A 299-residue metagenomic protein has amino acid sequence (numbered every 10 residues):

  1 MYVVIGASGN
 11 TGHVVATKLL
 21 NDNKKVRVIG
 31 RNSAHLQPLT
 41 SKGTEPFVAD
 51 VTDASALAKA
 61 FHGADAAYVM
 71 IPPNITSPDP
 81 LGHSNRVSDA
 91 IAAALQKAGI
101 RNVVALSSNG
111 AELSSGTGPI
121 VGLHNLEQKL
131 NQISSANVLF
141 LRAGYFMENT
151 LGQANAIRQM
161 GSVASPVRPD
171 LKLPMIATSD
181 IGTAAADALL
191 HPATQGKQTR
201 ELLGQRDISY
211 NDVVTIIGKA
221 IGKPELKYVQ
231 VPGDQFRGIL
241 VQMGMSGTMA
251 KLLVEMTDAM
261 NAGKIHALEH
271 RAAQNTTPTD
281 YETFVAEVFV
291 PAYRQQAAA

Functional and structural regions predicted by a protein language model:
M1-R27, R31-P38, T52-S55, H62 (+5 more regions): Oxidoreductase cofactor-interface core, primarily capturing Rossmann-like NAD(P)-dependent enzymes
G43-T44, V138: Short, conserved active-site loop motifs that form the nucleotide-linked donor/cofactor pocket
A49: Cofactor-binding loops of NAD(P)H-dependent oxidoreductases, dominated by short-chain dehydrogenase/reductases
S84, S88: Aromatic/hydrophobic pocket-lining residues that form the small-molecule binding cavity in soluble enzyme cores
A220, D234-A299: A hydrophobic C-terminal alpha-helical subdomain
